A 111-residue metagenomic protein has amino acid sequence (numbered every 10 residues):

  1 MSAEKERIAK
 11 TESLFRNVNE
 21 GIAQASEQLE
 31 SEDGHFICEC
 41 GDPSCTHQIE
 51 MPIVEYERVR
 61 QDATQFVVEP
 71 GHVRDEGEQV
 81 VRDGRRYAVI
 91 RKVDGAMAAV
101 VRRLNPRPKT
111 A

Functional and structural regions predicted by a protein language model:
M1-A111: Polybasic/polar functional segments that serve as interface/processing modules
